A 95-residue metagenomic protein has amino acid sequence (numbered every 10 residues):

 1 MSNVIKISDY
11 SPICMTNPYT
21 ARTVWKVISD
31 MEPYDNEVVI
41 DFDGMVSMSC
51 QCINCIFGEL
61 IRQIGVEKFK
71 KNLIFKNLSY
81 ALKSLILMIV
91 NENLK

Functional and structural regions predicted by a protein language model:
M1-P12: N-terminal presequence-like segments and adjacent domain-start helices
S11-E37, F42-N91: Amphipathic alpha-helical interaction surfaces in cytosolic regulatory modules
